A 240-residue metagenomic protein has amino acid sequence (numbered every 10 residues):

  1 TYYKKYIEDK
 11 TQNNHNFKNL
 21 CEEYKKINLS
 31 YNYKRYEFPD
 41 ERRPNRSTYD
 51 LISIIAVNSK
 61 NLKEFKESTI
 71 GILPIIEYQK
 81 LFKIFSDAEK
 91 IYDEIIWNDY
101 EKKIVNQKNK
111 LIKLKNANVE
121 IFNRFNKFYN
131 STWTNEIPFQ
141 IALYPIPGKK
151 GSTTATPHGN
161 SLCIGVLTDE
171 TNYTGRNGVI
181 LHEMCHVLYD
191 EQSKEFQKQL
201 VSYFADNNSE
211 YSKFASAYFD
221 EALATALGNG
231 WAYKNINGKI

Functional and structural regions predicted by a protein language model:
T1-Y36, N207-I240: Metalloprotease/metallohydrolase-associated module, dominated by Zn2+-dependent proteases
K18-F122: Long, mid-chain structured domain cores
L62-K66, N123, Q140-T174: Active-site scaffold of zinc-dependent metalloenzymes
W97-T156: Auxiliary, metal-adjacent structural segments of Zn-dependent hydrolase domains
V105-K115, L167-E170, S209-A215: Second-shell loop/turn segments in exported
Y129-W133, L188, Q192, L227-N235: Sec/Tat-exported extracytoplasmic proteins
T174-K194: Active-site recognition of the HExxH zinc-binding catalytic motif
E191-S216: Post-HEXXH active-site segment of zinc metalloproteases
